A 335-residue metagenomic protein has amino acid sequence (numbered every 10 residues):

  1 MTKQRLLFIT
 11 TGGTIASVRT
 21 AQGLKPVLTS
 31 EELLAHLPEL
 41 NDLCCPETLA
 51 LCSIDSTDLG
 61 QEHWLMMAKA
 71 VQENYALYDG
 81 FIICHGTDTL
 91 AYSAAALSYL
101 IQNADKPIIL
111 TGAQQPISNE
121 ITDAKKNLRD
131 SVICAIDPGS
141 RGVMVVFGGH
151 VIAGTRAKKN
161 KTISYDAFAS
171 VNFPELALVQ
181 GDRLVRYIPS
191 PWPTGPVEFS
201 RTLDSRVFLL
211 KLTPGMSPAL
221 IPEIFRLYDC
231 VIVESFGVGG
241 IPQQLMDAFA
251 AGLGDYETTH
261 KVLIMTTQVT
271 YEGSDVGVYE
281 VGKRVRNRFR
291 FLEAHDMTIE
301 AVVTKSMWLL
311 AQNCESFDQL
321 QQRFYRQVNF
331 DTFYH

Functional and structural regions predicted by a protein language model:
M1-E73, Y271: ATP/NTP phosphate-donor binding region
T2-R5, I9-G13, S17, T29-L40 (+2 more regions): Accessory alpha-helical/coil subdomains and C-terminal extensions that flank or cap enzyme catalytic cores
I9-T11, I83-H85, I109-G112, M144-G148 (+3 more regions): Short beta-strand segments
R19-Q22, A94-A95, E120-D123, A153-K159 (+1 more regions): Short acidic, glycine/serine/threonine-rich loops at helix termini
C84-K106, K158, Q243-A251: Short Gly/Thr/Asp-enriched flexible loops that form oxyanion-binding sites at enzyme active sites
A96-D123, V132-P138, D255-T267: Short, acidic/small-residue loops that bind anionic groups at enzyme active sites
L110-Q180: Internal gly/pro-rich beta-alpha loop/helix module that stabilizes soluble enzyme cofactors or their anionic handles
V238-H335: C-terminal non-catalytic interaction/assembly regions of soluble proteins
